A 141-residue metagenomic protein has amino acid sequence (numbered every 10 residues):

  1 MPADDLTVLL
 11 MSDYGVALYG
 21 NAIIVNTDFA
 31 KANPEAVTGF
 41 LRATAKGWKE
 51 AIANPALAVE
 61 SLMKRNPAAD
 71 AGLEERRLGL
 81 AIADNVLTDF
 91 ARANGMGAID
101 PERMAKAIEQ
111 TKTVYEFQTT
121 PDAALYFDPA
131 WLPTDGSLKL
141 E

Functional and structural regions predicted by a protein language model:
M1-M11, L73-R76: Ligand-binding "clamshell"
P2-D5, A69, Q118-T119: Residue-level detector of short coil/turn "hinge" positions at structural boundaries
D5-I24: Extracytoplasmic ligand-binding site segments that recognize negatively charged/polar headgroups
Y14-V16, F29-A30, G47: Short, catalytically relevant binding-site loops at active-site mouths
Y19, V25, R92-G95, T113 (+1 more regions): Glycine-rich, flexible loop/turn motifs
G20-A36: A bilobed periplasmic-binding-protein/Venus flytrap-type ligand-binding module shared by bacterial periplasmic
A32-E116: Secondary-structure end/capping motifs
M104-E141: Conserved C-terminal helix/tail region of periplasmic/extracytoplasmic solute-binding proteins
